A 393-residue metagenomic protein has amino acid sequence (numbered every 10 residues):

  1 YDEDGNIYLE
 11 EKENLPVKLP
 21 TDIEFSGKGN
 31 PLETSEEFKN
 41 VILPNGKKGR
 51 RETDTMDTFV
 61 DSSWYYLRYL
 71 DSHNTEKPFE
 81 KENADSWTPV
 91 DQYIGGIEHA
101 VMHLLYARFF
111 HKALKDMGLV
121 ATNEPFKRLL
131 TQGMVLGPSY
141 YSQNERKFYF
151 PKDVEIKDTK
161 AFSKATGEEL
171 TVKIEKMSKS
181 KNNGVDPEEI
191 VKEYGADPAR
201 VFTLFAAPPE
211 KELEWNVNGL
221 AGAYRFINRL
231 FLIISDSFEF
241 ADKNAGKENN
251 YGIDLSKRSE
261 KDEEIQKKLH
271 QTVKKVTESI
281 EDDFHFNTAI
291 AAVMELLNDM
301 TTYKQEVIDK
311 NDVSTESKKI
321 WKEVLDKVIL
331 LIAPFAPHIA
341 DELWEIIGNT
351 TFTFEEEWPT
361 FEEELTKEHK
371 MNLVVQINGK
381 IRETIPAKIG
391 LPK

Functional and structural regions predicted by a protein language model:
Y1-E3, L105, F109, L119-N123 (+1 more regions): Helix-rich, typically C-terminal accessory recognition domains appended to large enzymatic cores
Y1-G96, L104-A107, K112-N182, L269-H270 (+1 more regions): Cys/His-rich finger/ribbon microdomains and the adjacent scaffold used for macromolecule binding/structural
Q92-G96, D186-E189, K327: Hydrophobic alpha-helical transmembrane segments of multi-pass small-molecule transporters/permeases
G96-H99, D282-D283: Conserved, non-catalytic sequence blocks in retroelement Pol enzymes and Pol-derived host proteins
T131, P386-A387: Hydrophobic/anchoring residues in structured secondary elements
S142-Y149, G184, V217-G219, I346-T350: Short secondary-structure boundary/capping segments
G184, Y224-I227, K393: Amphipathic alpha-helical transducer elements in NTP-driven molecular machines
A387-K393: Glycine-rich, small/acidic residue-mixed loop/short-helix segments
